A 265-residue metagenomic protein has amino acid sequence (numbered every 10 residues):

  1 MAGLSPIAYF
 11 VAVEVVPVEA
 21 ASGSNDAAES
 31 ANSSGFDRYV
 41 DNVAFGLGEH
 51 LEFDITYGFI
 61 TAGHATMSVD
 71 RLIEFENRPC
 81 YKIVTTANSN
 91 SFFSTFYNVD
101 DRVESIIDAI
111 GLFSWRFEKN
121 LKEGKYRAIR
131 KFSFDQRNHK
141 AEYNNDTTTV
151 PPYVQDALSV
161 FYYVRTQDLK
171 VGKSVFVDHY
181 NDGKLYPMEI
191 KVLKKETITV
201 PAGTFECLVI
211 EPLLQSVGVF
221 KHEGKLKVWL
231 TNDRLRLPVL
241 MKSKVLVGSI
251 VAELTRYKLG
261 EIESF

Functional and structural regions predicted by a protein language model:
M1-G23: Bacterial Sec-dependent N-terminal signal peptides
L4-P6, D146, P151, K258: Serine/threonine-rich low-complexity intrinsically disordered regions
P6, S22-G23, E29, F117 (+2 more regions): Intrinsic disorder/low-complexity signature
V15-F134, L169-F265: Acidic, serine/threonine-rich low-complexity disordered tracts
G124-T166: Hydrophobic, well-structured mid-protein blocks that either form specific transmembrane helices
